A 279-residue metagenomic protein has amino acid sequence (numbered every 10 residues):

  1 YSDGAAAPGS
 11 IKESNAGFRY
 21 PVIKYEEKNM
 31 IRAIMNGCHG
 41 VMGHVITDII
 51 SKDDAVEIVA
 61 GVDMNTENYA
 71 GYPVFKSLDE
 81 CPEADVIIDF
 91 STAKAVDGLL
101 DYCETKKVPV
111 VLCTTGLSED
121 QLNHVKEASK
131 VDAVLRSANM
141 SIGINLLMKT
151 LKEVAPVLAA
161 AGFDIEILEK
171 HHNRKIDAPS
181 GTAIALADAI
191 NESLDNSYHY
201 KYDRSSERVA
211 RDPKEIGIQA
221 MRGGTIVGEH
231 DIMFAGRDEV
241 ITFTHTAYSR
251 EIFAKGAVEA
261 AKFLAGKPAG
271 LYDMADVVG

Functional and structural regions predicted by a protein language model:
K12-E13, G17-N29: Short, Lys/Arg-enriched N-terminal segments with co-localized hydrophobic residues within the first ~10-30 amino acids
R32-N36, V41-L78, A160-G279: C-terminal substrate-binding/catalytic lobe of Rossmann-fold NAD(P)-dependent oxidoreductases
E80-P82: A short, aliphatic-rich alpha-helical micro-motif
D85-T105, G116-Q121: Beta-loop-alpha module in the N-terminal Rossmann-like domain of NAD(P)-dependent dehydrogenases, especially those
D101, T114-V134, N145: Rossmann-fold NAD(P)-binding glycine/threonine-rich loop
P109, H124-S141, L158-D164: Rossmann-fold dehydrogenase core element
L146-G162, A178: Rossmann-like NAD(P)H-binding beta-loop-alpha module
